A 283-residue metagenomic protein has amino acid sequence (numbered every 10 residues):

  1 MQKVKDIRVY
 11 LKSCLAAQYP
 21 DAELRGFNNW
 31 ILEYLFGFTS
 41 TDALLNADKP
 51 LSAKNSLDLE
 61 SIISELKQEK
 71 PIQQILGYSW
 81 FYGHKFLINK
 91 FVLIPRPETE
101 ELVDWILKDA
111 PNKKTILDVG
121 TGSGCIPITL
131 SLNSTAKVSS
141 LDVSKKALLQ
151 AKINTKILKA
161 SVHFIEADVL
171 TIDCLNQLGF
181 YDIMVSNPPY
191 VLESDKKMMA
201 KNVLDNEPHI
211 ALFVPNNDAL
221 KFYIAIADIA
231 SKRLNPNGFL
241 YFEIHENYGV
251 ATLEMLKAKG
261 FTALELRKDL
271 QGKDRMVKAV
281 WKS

Functional and structural regions predicted by a protein language model:
M1-A17, P111-N112, T171-G179, A258 (+1 more regions): Short, Lys/Arg-enriched, disordered terminal segments
M1-L76: N-terminal auxiliary segments of SAM/dcSAM-dependent transferases
Y10, W30, D58-S61, E101 (+5 more regions): Alpha-helical elements of Rossmann-like donor-binding domains used by nucleotide-donor carbohydrate transfer enzymes
D21, A53-K54, R96, K145 (+2 more regions): Alpha-helix N-capping/helix-start residues
L35, T39, A47, L66 (+6 more regions): A general structural signal marking secondary-structure boundaries and capping sites
A47, D58-S134, V138, V143-I153 (+1 more regions): SAM-dependent Rossmann-like transferase core, predominantly class I methyltransferases with a strong bias toward
A136, V143-K282: S-adenosylmethionine
